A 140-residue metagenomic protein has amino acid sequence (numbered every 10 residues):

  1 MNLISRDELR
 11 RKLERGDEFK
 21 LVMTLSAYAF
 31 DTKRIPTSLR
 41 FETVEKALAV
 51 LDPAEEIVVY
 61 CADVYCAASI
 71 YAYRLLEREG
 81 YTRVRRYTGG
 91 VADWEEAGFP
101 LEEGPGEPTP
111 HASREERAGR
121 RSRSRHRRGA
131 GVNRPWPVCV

Functional and structural regions predicted by a protein language model:
M1-K20, A27-V58, D63-V140: Rhodanese-like catalytic fold shared by cysteine-dependent sulfurtransferases and DSP/PTP-type phosphatases
